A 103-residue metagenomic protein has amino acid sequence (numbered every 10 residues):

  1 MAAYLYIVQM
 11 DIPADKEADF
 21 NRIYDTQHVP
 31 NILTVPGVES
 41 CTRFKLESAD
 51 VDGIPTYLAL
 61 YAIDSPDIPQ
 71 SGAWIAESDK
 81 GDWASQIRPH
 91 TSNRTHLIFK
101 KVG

Functional and structural regions predicted by a protein language model:
M1-G103: Macromolecular interaction modules
